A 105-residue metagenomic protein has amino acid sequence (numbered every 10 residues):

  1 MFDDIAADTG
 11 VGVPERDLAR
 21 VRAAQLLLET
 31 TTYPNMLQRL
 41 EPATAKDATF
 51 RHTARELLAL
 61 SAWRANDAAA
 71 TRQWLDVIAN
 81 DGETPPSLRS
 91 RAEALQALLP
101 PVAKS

Functional and structural regions predicted by a protein language model:
M1-S105: Soluble extracytoplasmic domains of inner/organellar membrane proteins
